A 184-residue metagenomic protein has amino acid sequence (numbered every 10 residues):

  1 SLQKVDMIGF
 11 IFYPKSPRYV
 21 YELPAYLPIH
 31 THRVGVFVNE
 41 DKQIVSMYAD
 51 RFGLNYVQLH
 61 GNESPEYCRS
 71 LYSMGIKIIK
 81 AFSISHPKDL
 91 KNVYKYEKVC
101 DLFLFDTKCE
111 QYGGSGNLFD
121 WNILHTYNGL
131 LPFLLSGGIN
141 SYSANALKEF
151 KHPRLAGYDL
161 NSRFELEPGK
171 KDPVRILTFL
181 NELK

Functional and structural regions predicted by a protein language model:
S1-K184: Conserved N-terminal beta1-alpha1 strand-loop-helix module at the mouth
